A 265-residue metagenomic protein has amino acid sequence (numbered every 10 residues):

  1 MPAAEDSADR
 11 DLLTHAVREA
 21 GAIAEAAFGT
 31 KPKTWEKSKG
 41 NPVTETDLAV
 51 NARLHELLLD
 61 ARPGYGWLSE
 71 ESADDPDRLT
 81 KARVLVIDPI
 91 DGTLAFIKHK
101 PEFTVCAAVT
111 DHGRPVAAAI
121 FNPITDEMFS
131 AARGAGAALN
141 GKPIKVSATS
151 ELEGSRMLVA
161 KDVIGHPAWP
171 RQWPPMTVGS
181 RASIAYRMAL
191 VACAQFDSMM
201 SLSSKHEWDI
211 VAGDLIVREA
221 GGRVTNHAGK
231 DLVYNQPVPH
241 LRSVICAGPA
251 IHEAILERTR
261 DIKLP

Functional and structural regions predicted by a protein language model:
M1-I90, A250-I251, E257-R260, P265: N-terminal subdomain of lithium-sensitive/metallo-dependent phosphomonoesterases centered on the IMPase/IPPase/PAP
A24-A27, D47, L58, T93 (+6 more regions): Residue-level signal for inorganic ion chemistry
L48, E71, P89-G92, P123 (+4 more regions): Generic detector of well-ordered alpha-helical packing
S69-E71, G141, A182, A228: Short loop/edge segments at beta-strand edges and connector loops that shape dinucleotide/nucleotide cofactor-binding
R78-N140: DPxDG-like acidic metal-binding loop motif
T110-R114, I124, R133-G136, K142 (+4 more regions): Short loop segments at secondary-structure junctions
P115, P143-K145, D231: Short, solvent-exposed loop/turn motifs
S147-P265: An extended, acidic
